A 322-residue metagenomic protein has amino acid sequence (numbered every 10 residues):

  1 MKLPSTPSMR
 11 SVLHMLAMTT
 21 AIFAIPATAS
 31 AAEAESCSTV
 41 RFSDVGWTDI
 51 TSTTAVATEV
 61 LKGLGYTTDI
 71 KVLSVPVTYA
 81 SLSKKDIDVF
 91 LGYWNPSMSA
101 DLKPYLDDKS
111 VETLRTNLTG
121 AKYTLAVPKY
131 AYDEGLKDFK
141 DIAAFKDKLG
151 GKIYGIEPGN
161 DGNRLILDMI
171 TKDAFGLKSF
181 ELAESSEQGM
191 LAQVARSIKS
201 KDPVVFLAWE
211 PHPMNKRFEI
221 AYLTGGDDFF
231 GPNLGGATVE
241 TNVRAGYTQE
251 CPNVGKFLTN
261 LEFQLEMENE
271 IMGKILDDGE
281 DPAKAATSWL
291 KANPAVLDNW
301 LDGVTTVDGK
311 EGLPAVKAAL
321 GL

Functional and structural regions predicted by a protein language model:
A31-R41, L61-K62, A144-G150, W300 (+1 more regions): Immediate post-signal peptide segment of exported/extracytoplasmic ligand-binding proteins
A34-D49, Y66-K71, G150-Y154, L258: Short, well-ordered beta-strand elements
T54, K71-K109, G189-Q193, P213-A221: Pocket-flanking alpha-helical
A57-L64, K146-F180, K291: Ligand-binding cleft/hinge of the Venus flytrap
I87-L91, D161-D227: Ligand-binding pocket segment of bilobal, Venus flytrap-like solute-binding proteins
D108-G159: A conserved helix-loop-strand patch within extracytoplasmic ligand-binding domains of the periplasmic binding
K122-Y132, G236-E250, G273-K274: A bilobed periplasmic-binding-protein/Venus flytrap-type ligand-binding module shared by bacterial periplasmic
Q264-L322: C-terminal functional modules
